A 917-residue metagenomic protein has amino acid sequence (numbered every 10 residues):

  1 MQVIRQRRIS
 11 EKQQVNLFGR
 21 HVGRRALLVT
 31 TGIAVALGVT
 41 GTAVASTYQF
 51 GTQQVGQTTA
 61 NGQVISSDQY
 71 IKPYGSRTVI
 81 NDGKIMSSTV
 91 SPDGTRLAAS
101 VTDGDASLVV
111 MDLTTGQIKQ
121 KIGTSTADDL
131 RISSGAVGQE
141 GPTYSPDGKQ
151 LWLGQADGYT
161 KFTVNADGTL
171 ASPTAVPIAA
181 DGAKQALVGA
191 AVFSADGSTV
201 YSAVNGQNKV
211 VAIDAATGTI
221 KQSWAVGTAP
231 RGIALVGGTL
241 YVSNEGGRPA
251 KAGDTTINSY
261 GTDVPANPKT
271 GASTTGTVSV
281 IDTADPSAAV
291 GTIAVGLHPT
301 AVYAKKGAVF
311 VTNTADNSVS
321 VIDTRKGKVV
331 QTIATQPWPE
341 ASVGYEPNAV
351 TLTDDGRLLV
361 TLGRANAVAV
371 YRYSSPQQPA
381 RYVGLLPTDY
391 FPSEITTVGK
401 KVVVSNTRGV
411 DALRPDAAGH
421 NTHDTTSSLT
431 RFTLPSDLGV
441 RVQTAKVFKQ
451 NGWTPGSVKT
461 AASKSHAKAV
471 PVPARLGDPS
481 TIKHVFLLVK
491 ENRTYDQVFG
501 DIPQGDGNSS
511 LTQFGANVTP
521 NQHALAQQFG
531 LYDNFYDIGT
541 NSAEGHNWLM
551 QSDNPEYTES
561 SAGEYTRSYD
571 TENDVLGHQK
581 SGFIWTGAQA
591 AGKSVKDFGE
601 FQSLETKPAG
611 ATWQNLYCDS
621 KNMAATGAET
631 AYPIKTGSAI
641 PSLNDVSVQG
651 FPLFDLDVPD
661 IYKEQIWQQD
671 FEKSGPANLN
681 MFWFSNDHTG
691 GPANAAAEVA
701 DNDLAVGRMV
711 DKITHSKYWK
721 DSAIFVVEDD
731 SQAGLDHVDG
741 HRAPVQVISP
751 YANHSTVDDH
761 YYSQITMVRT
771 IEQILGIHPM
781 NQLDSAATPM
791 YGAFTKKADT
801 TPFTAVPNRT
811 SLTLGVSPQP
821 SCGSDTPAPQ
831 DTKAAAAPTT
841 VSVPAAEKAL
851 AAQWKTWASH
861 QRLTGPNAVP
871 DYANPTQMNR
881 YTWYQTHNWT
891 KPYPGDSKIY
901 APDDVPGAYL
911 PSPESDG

Functional and structural regions predicted by a protein language model:
M1-V22: N-terminal secretory signal peptides that target proteins for export/translocation
R8, Q13, I33-V35, V44 (+1 more regions): Intrinsically disordered and other compositionally biased segments
F18-S46: Secretory targeting and sorting signals
V35-L37, L429, I771: Residue-level signal for nonpolar/aromatic packing positions in well-ordered secondary structure
V39, A166, K326, P376-P379 (+4 more regions): Short, structurally constrained coil/turn elements that cap an alpha-helix or connect an alpha-helix to the following
A45-V470: Predominantly soluble domains enriched in secretory-pathway, periplasmic, or organellar proteins
T425, V440-G917: N-terminal pro-sequences and low-complexity stem/linker regions of secreted or lumenal proteins
